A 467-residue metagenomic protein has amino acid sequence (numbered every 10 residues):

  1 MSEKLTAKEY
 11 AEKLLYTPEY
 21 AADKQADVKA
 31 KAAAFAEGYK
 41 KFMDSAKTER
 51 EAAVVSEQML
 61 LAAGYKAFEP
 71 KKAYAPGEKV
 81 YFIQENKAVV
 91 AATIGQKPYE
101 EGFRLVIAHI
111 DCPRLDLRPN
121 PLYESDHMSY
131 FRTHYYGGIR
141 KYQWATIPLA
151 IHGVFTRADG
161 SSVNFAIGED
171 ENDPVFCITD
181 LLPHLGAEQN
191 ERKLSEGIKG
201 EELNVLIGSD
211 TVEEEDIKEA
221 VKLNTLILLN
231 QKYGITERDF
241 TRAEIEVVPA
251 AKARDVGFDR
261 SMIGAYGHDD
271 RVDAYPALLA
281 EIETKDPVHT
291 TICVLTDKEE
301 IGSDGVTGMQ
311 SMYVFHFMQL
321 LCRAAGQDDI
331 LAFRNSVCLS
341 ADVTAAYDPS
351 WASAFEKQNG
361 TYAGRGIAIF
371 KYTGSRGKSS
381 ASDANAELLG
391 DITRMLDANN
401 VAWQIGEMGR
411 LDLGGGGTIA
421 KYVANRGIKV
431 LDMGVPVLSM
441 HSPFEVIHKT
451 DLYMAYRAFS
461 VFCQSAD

Functional and structural regions predicted by a protein language model:
M1-D467: N-terminal hydrophobic/helix-forming segments and targeting peptides
